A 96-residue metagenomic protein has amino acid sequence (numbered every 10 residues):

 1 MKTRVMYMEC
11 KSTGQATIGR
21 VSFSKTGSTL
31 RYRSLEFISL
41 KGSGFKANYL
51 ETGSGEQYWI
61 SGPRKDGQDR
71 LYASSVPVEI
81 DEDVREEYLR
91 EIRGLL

Functional and structural regions predicted by a protein language model:
M1-R20, T29, L35-L96: Mixed-charge, low-complexity intrinsically disordered regions
